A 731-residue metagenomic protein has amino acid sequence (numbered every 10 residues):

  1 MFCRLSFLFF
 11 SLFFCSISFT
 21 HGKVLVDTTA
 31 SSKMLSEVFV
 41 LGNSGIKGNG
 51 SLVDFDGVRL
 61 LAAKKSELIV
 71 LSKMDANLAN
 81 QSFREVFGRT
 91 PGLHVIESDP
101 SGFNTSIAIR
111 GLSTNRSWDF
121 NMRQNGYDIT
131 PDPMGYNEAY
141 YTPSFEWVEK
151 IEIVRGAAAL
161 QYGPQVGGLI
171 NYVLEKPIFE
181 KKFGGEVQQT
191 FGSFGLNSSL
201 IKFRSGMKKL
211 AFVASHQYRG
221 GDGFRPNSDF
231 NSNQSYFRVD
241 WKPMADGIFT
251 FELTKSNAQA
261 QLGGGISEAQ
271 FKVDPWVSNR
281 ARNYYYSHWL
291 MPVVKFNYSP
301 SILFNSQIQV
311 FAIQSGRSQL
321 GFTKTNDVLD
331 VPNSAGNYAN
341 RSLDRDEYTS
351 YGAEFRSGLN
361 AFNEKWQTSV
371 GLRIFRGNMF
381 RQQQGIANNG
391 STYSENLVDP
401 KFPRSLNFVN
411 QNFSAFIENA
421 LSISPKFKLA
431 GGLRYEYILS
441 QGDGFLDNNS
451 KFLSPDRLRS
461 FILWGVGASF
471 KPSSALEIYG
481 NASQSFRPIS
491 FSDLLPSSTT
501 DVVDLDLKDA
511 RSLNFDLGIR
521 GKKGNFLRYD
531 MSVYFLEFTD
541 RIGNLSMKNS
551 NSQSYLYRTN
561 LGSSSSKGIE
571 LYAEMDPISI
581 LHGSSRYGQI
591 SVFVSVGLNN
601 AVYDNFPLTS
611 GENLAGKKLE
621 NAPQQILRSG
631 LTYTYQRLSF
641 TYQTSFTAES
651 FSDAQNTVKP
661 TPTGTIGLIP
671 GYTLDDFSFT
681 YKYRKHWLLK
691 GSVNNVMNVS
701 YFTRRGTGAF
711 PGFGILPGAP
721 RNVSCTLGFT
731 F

Functional and structural regions predicted by a protein language model:
Y127-R155, T500: Short acidic/polar hinge/loop motifs at secondary-structure boundaries that mediate gating or recognition
P143-E186, L581-S584, T730: A beta-strand signature from Gram-negative outer-membrane beta-barrel systems, especially the internal plug domain
F191-G220, R225-G263, Y284-N305, F362-N363 (+2 more regions): Transmembrane beta-barrel wall of Gram-negative outer-membrane proteins
L200, N297-S299, L303-G321, K471 (+3 more regions): Membrane-embedded beta-barrel scaffold of Gram-negative outer-membrane proteins
A245-S256, Y286-F445, K471, D530 (+4 more regions): Face-selective signature of the C-terminal outer-membrane beta-barrel domain
K365-Q367, L372-G377, R404-E537, Q589 (+3 more regions): Structural signature of Gram-negative outer-membrane beta-barrels, strongest in the C-terminal barrel of TonB-dependent
P425, V533-E537, Y555-Q655, M697 (+1 more regions): Gram-negative outer-membrane beta-barrel transporters
Y534, F538-T539, I578, I590-V592 (+2 more regions): C-terminal beta-signal and adjacent terminal beta-strands/loops of Gram-negative outer-membrane beta-barrel proteins
